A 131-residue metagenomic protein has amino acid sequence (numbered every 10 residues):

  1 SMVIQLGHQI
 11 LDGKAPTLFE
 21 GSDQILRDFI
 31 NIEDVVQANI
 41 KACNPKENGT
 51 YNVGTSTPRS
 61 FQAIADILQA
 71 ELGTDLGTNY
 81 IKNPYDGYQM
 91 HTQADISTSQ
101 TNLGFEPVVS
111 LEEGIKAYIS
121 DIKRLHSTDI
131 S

Functional and structural regions predicted by a protein language model:
S1-V36, I40-C43, D66-E71: NAD(P)-dependent short-chain dehydrogenase/reductase
D12, K41, A70, F105 (+1 more regions): Residues within well-ordered alpha-helical secondary structure of globular protein domains
A15-L18, A42-V53, L76, H126-S131: Core catalytic loop region at the nicotinamide-binding pocket of NAD(P)H-dependent oxidoreductases
E20-S22, T50-Y51, S60-D66, G73-H91 (+1 more regions): C-terminal "lid/loop" region of Rossmann-like NAD(P)-dependent oxidoreductases
D28, T57, T92: Residues that recognize and position ribonucleotide moieties
I32, Q62, P84-E106, S110-E113 (+1 more regions): Conserved C-terminal active-site "lid" loop/helix of NAD(P)H-dependent oxidoreductases that clamps the redox cofactor
L111-S131: Amphipathic terminal alpha-helices
